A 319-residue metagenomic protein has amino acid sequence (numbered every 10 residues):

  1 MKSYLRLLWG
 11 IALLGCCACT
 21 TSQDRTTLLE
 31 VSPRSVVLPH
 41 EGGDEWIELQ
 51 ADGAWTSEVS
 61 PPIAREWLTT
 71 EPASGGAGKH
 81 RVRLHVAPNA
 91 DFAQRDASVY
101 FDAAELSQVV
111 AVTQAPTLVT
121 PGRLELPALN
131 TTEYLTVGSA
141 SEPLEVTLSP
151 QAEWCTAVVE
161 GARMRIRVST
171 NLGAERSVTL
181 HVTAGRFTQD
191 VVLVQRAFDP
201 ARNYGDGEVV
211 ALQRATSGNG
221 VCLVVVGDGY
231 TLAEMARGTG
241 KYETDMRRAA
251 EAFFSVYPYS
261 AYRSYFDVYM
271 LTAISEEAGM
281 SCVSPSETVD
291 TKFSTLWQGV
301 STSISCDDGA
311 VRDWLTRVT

Functional and structural regions predicted by a protein language model:
M1-C17: Sec-dependent bacterial lipoprotein signal peptides
C17-V37, A104-V109: Bacterial Sec-dependent N-terminal signal peptides
T26-L29, D52-R83, S141-R165: Surface-exposed binding patches on compact interaction domains or structured appendages
V36-G42, E125-N130: Short, solvent-exposed loop/linker segments at the N-terminal edge of repeated beta-sheet extracellular domains
A87-A93, S169-A174: Short, surface-exposed loop/turn segments at beta-strand-coil junctions that are enriched for proline with nearby
A93-E105, A174-G185: A short beta-strand micro-motif common to beta-rich folds, especially ectodomain repeats
V110-P116, V191-A197: Interdomain boundary/hinge segments at the C-termini of tandem beta-sandwich modules
D199-T319: Zn2+-dependent metallopeptidase catalytic core
